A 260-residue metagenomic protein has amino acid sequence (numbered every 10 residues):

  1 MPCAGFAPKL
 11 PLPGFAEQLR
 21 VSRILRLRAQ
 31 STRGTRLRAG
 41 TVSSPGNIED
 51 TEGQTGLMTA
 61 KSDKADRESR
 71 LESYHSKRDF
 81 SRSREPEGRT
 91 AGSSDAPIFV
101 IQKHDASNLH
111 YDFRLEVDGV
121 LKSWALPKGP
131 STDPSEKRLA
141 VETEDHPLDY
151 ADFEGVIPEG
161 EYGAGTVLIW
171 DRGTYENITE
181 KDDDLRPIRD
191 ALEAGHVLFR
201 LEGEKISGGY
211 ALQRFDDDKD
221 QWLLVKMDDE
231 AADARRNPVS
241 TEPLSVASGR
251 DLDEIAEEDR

Functional and structural regions predicted by a protein language model:
P8, R28-S31, E49: Short linear/disordered segments characteristic of secreted peptide precursors and small low-complexity proteins
P11, S22, S31, S43-S44: Serine residues within intrinsically disordered or low-complexity segments
A16-L19, L37, S43: Compositionally biased, low-complexity intrinsically disordered regions
A39, N47-R260: A charge-rich, low-complexity, intrinsically flexible signal that marks solvent-exposed coils, linkers, repeats
